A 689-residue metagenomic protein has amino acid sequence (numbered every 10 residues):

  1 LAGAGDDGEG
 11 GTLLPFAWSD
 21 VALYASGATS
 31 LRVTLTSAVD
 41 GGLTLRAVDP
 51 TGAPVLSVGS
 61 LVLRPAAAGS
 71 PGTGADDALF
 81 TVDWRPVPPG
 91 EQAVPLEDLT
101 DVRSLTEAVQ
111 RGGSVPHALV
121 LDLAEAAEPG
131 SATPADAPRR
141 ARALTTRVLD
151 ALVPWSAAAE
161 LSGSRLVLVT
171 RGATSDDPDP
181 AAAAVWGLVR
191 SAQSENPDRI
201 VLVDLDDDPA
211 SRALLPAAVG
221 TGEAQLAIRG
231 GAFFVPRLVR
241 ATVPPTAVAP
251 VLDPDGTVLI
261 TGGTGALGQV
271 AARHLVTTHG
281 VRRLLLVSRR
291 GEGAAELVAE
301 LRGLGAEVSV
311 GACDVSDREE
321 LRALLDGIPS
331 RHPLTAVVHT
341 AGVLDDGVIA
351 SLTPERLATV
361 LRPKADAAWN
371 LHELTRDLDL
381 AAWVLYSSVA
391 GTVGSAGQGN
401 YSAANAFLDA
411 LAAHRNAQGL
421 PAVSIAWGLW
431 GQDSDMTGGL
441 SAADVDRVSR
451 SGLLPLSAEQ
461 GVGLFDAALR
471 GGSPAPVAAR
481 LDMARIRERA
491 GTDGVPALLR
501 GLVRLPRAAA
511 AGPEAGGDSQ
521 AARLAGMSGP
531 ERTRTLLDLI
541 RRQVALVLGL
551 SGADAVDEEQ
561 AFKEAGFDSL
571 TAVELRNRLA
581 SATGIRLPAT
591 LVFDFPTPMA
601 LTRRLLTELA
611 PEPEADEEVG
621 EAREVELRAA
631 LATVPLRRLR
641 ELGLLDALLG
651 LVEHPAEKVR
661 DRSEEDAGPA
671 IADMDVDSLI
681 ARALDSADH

Functional and structural regions predicted by a protein language model:
L1-A224, R229-F233, V248, L252-G494 (+1 more regions): 4′-phosphopantetheine-dependent carrier domains
R240-A241: Residue-level signature for short turns and capping positions that connect secondary-structure elements
P244-T246: N-terminal flanking helix/linker immediately upstream of nucleotide/cofactor-binding cores
L498-L499: Flexible, glycine-/basic-rich loop-and-beta segments that form/coincide with the SAM-dependent methyltransferase
